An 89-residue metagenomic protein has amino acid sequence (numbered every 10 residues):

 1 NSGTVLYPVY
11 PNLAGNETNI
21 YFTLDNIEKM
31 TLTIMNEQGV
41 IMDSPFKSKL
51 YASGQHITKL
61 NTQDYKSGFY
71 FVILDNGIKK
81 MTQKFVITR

Functional and structural regions predicted by a protein language model:
S2-Y10, A14-R89: C-terminal outer-membrane/trafficking sorting elements
